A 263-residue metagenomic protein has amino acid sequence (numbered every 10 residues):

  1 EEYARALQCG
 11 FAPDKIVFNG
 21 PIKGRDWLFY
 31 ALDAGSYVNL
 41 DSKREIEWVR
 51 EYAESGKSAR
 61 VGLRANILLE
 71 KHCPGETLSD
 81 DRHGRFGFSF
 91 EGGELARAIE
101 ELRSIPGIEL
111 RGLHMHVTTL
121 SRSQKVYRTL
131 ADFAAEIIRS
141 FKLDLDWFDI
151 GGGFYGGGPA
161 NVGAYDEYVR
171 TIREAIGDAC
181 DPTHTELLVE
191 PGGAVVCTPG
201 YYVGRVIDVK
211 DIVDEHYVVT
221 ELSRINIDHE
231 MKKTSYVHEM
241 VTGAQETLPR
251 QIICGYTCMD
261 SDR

Functional and structural regions predicted by a protein language model:
E1-W147, V213: Active-site-proximal beta-alpha core segment in soluble small-molecule metabolic enzymes
L40, L63, G152, V189 (+1 more regions): Active-site flanking residues adjacent to catalytic metal/cofactor-binding acidic residues
K43, N66-L68, H116, G151 (+3 more regions): Anionic group-transfer/hydrolysis microenvironments
L68-E70, L120, Y155, I225-I227 (+1 more regions): Short, acidic Gly/Pro/Ser/Thr-rich loop/turn segments
H116-T118, F148-G158, V189-A194: Glycine-rich beta-strand-to-loop/alpha-helix junction loops that act as flexible
S121-T129, G157-V169, C197-D208, R263: Short glycine/threonine-rich loop-to-helix capping motif typified by GTGT followed within a few residues by an Asp-Pro
A134-I137, Y168-C180: Alpha-helix-loop-beta-strand connector modules within alpha/beta enzyme cores
T171, T183-R263: Charged (often Lys/Glu-rich) extended helix/loop segments that serve as interaction or gating elements
